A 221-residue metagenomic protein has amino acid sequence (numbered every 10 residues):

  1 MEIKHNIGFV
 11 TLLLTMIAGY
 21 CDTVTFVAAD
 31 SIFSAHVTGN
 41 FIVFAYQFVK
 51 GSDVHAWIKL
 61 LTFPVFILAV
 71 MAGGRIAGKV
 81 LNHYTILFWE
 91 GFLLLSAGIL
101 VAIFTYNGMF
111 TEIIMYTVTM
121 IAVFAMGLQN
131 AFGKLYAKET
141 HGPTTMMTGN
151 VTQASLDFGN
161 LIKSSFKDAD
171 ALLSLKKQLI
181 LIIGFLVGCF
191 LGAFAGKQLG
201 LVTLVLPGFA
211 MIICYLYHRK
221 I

Functional and structural regions predicted by a protein language model:
E2-I221: Alpha-helical transmembrane segments of multi-pass membrane proteins
